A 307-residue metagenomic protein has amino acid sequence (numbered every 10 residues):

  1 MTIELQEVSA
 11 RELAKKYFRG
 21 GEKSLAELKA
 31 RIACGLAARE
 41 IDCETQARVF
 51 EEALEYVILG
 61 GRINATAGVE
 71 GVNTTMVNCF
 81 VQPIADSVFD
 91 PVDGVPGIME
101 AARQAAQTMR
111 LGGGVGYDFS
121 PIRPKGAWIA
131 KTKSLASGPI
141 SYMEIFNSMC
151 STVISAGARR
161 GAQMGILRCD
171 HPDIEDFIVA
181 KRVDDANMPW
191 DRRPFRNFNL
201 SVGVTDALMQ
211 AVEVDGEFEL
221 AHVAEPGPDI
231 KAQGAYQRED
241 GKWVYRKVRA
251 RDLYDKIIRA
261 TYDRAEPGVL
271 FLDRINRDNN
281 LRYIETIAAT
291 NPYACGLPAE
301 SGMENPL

Functional and structural regions predicted by a protein language model:
M1-L307: Extended catalytic cores of very large enzyme megasubunits
